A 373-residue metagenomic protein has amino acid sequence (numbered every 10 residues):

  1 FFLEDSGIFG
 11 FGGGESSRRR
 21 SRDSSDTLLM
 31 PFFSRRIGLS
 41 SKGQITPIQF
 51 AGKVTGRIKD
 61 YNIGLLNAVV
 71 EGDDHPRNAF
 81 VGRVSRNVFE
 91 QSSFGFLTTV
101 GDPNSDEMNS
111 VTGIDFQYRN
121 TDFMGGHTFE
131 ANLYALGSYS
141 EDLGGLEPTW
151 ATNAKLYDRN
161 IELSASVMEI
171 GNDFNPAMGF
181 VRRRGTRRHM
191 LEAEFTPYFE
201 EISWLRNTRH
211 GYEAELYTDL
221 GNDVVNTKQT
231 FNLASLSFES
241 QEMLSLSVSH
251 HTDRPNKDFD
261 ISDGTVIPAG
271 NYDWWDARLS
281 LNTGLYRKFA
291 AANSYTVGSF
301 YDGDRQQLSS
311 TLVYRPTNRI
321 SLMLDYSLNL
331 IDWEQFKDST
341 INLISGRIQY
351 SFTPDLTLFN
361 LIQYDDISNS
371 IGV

Functional and structural regions predicted by a protein language model:
F1-I202, V248-R254: Outer-membrane beta-barrel channel domains
P47-Q49, D122-F129, L133-V373: Exposed, low-structure sequence patches enriched in small/polar residues
